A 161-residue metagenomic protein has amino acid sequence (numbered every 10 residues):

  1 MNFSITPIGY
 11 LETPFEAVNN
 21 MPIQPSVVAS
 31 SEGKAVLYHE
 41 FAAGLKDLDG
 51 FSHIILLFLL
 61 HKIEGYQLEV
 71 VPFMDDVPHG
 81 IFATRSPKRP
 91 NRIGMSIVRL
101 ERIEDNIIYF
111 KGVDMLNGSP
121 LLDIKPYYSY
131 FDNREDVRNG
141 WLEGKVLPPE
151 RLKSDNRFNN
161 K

Functional and structural regions predicted by a protein language model:
M1-M95, R102-K161: Cys-His-centered catalytic/binding microenvironment captured across papain-like cysteine peptidases and homologous
